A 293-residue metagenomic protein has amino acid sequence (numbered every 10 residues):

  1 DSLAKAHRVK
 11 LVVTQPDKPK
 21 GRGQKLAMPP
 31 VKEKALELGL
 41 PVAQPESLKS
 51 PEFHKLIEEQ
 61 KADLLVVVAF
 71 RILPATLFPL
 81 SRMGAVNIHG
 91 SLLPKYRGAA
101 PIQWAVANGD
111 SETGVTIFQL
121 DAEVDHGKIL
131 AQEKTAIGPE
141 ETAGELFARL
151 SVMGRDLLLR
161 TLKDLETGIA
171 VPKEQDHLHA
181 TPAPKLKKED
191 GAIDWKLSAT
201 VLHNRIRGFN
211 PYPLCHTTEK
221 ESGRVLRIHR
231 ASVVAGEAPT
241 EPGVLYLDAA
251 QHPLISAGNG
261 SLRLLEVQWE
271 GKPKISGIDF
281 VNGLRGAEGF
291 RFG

Functional and structural regions predicted by a protein language model:
D1-P211, H216, R224, G260-R263 (+2 more regions): One-carbon transfer enzymes
R205-G293: C-terminal accessory region of SF2 helicases/translocases
